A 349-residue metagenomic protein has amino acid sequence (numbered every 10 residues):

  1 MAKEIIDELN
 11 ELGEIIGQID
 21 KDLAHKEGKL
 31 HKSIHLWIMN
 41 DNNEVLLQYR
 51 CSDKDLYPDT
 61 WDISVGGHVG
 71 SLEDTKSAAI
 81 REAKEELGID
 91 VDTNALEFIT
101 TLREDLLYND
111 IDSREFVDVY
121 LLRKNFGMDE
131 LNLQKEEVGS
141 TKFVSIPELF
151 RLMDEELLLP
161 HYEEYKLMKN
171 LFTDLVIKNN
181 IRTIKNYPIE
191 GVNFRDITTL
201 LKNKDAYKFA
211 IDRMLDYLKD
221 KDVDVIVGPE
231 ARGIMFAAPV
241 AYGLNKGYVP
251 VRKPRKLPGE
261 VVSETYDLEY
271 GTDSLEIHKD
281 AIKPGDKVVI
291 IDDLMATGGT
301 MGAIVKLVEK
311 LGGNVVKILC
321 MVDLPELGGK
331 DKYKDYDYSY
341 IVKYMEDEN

Functional and structural regions predicted by a protein language model:
A2-H35, M39-N42, P325-N349: Acidic, metal-coordinating catalytic segment for phosphate/diphosphate chemistry, firing primarily on the Nudix
I16-G17, L46, F194, V316: Generic structural signal for well-ordered beta-strand positions
D22, S71, F98-L107, I111-D174: Nudix hydrolase/Nudix homology domain
L23-I34, E44-R81, E85: Conserved Nudix-box catalytic region and its N-terminal flanking loop in Nudix hydrolases and closely related
K29-S33, N40-N43, L56-S64, E115-V117 (+5 more regions): Short connector loops at helix/strand junctions that flank enzyme active sites, especially segments positioning acidic
D90-T100, V315-I318: A short coil-to-beta-strand element that immediately follows conserved catalytic motifs
F172-I291, M295-N349: PRPP-associated nucleotide enzymes
